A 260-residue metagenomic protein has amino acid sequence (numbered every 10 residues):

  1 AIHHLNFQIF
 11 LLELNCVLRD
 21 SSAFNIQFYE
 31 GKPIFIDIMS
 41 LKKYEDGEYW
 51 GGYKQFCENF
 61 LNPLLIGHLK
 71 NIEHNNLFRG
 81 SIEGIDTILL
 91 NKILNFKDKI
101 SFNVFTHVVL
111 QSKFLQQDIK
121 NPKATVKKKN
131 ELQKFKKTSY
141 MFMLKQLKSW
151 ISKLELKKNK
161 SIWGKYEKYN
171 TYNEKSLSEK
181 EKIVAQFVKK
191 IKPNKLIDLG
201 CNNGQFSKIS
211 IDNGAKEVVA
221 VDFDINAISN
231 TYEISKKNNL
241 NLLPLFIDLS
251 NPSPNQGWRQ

Functional and structural regions predicted by a protein language model:
V17, S22-H68: Catalytic activation segment of kinase domains across protein kinase-like and atypical kinase folds
K54-K153: N-terminal auxiliary segments of SAM/dcSAM-dependent transferases
L154, K168-I183: Conserved SAM-binding loop and adjacent beta-strand
K192-N202: Conserved class I S-adenosyl-L-methionine
N203-A215: Conserved SAM-binding loop of SAM-dependent methyltransferases across substrates and taxa, primarily the Class I
E217-D222: Conserved SAM-binding motif I beta-strand of class I
I228-S229: Short alpha-helix immediately C-terminal to the canonical SAM-binding loop
Y232-Q260: S-adenosyl-L-methionine
